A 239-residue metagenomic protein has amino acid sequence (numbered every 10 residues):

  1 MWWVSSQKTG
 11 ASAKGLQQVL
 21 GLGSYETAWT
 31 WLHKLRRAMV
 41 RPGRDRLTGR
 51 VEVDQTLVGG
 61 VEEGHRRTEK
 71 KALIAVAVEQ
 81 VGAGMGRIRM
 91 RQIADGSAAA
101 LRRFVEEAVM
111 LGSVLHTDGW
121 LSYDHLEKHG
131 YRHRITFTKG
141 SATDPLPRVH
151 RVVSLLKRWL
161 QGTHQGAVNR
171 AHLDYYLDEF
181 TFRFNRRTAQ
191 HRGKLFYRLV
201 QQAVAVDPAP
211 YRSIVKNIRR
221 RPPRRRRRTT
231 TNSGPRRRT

Functional and structural regions predicted by a protein language model:
M1-T239: Residue-level recognition of single "structural anchor" positions that define or cap local secondary structure
